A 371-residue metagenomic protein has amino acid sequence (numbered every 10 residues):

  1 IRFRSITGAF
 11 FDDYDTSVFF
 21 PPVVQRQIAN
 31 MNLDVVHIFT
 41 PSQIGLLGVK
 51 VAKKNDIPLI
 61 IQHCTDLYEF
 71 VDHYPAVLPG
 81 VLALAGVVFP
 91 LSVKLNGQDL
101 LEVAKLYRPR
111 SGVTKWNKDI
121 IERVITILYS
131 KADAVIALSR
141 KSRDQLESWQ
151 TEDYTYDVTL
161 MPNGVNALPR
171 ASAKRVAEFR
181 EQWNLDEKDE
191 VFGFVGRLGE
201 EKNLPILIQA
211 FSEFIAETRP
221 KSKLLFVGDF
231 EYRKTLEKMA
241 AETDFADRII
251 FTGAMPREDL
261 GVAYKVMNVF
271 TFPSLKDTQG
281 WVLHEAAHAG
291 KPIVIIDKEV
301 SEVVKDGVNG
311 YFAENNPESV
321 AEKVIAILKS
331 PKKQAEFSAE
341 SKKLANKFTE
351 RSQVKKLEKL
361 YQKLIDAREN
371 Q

Functional and structural regions predicted by a protein language model:
K105-D157, V165-A167: A short, active-site helix/loop in glycosyltransferases that binds the activated sugar's phosphate group
Y129, A254-M255, V262-M267: Short alpha-helical donor nucleotide-sugar binding micro-motif in glycosyltransferases
A171-L185, A216: A short helix/loop element that forms part of the nucleotide-sugar donor recognition site in Leloir-type
L185-K202, I208-F211, L225: Conserved donor-binding/catalytic core segment of Leloir-type glycosyltransferases
K234-M255: Nucleotide-activated donor-binding/catalytic signature segment of Leloir-type glycosyltransferases, i.e., the conserved
L275: Aromatic "clamp/platform" in nucleotide-sugar-dependent glycosyltransferases that forms part of the donor/acceptor
H288, P292-I295: Short hydrophobic beta-strand element within catalytic cores of glycosyltransferases and related nucleotide-activated
D306-G307, Y311-E318, A326-K332: Conserved acidic donor-binding segment of nucleotide-sugar-dependent glycosyltransferases
